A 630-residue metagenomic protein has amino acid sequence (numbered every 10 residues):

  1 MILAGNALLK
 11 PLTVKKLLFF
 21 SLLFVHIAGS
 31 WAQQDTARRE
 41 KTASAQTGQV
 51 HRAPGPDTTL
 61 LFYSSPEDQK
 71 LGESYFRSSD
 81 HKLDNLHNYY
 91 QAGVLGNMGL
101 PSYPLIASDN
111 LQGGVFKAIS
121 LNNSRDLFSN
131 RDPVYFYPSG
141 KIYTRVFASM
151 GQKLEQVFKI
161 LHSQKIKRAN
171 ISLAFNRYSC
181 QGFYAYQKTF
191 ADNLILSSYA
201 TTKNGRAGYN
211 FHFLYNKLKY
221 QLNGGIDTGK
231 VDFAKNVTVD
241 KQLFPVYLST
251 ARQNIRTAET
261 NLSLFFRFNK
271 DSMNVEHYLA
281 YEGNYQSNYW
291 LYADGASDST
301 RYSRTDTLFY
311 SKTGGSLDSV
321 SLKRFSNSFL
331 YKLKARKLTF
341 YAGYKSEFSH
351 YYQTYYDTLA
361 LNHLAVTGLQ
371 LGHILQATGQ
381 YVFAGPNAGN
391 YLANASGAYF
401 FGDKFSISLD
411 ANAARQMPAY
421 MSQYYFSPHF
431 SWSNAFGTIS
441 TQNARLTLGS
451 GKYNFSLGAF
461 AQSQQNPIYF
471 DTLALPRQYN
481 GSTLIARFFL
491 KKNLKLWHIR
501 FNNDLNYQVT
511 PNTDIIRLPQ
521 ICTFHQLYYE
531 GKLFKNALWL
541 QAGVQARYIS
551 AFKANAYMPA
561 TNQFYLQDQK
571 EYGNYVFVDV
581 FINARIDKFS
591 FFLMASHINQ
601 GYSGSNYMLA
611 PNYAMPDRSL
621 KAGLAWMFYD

Functional and structural regions predicted by a protein language model:
M1-A37, M594, R618, L624-D630: Bacterial Sec-dependent N-terminal signal peptides
S30-L83: Sec-dependent signal peptide cleavage junction
T36, G113-G114, R256-D294, T307 (+1 more regions): Exposed, low-structure sequence patches enriched in small/polar residues
T36, S44-T47, T58, N85 (+9 more regions): Coil residues (strongly favoring Ser/Thr
T58, Y63, S149, Y178-Y199 (+4 more regions): Outer-membrane beta-barrel proteins
K117-I119, D126, N130-L161, G182: Short strand-turn segments of transmembrane beta-barrel domains in outer membranes, especially the first one or two
Q156-R177, Y186-K219: Transmembrane beta-barrel wall of Gram-negative outer-membrane proteins
A207-R267, N288-D298, V320, A414-Q416: Flexible loop and strand-edge segments within Gram-negative outer membrane beta-barrel domains
